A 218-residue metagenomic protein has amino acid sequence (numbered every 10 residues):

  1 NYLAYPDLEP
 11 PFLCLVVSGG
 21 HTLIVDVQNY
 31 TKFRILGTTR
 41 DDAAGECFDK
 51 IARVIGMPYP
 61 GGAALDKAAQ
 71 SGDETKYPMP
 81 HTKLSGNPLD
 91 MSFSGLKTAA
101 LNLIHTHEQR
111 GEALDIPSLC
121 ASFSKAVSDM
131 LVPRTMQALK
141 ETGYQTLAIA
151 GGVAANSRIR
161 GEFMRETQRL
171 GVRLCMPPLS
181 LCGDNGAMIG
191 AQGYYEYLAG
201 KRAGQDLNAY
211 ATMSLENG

Functional and structural regions predicted by a protein language model:
N1-G218: Acidic, glycine-enriched active-site microenvironments
